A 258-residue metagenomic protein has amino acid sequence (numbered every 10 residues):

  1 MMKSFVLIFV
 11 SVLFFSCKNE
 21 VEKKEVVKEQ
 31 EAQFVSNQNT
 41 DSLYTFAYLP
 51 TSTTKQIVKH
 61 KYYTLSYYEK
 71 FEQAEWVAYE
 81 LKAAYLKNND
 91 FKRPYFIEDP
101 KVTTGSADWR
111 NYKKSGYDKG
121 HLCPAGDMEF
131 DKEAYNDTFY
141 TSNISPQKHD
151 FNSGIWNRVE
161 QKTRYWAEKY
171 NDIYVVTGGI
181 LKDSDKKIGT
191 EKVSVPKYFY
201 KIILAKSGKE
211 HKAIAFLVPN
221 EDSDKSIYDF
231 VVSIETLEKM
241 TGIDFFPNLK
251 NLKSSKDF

Functional and structural regions predicted by a protein language model:
M1-M2: N-terminal secretory signal peptides that target proteins for export/translocation
F5-F14: Sec-dependent N-terminal signal peptides
C17-F258: Domain-level detector for secreted/extracellular nuclease and nuclease-toxin modules, and for the ENPP-like C-terminal
